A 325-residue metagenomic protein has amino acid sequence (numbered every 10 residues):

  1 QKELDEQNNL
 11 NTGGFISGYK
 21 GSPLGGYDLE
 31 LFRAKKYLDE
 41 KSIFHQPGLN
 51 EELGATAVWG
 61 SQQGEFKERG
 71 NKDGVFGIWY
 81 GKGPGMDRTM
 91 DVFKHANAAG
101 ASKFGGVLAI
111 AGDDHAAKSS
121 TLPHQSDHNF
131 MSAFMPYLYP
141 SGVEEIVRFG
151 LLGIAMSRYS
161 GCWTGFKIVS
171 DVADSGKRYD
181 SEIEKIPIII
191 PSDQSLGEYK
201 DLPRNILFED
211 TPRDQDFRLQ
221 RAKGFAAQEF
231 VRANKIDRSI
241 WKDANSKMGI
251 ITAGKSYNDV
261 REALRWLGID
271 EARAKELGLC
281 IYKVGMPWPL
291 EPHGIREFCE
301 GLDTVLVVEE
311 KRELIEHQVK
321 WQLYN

Functional and structural regions predicted by a protein language model:
Q1, P140-N325: Flexible, low-complexity linker and terminal segments
Q1-V143, V169-D171, A244-K247, I251 (+3 more regions): Thiamine diphosphate
